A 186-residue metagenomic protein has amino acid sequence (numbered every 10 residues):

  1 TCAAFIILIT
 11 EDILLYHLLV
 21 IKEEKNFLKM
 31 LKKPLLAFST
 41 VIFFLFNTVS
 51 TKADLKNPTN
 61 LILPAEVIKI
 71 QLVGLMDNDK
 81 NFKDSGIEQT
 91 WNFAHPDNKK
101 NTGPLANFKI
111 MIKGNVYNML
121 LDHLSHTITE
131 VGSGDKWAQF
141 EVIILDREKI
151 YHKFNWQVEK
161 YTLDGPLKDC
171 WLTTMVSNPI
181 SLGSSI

Functional and structural regions predicted by a protein language model:
F27-F38: Bacterial N-terminal signal peptides that target proteins for export
S39-L45: Bacterial N-terminal signal peptides
T51-L55: Boundary at the C-terminal end of the N-terminal hydrophobic targeting segment
L63-D79, F93: Short, aromatic-enriched amphipathic alpha-helices that serve as compact interaction elements
N81-D135: Short solvent-exposed beta->alpha transition segments
E130-I186: Exposed beta-sheet edge and beta->alpha loop/turn motif
